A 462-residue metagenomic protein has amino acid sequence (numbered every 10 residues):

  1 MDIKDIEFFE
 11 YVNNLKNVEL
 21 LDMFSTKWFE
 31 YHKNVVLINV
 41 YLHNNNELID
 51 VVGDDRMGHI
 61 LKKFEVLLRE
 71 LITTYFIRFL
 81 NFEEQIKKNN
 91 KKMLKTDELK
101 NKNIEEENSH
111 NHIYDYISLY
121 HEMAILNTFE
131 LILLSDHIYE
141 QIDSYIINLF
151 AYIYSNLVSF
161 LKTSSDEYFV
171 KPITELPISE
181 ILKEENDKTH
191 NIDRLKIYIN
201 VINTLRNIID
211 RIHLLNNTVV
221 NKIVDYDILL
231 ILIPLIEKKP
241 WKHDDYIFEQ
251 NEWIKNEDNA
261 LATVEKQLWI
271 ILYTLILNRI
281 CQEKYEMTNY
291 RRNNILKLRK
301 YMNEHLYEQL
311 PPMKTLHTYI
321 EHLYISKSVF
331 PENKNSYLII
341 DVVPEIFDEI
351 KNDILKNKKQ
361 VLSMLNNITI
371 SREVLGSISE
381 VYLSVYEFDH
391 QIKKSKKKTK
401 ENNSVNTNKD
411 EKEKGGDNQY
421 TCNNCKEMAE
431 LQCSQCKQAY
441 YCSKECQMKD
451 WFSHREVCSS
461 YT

Functional and structural regions predicted by a protein language model:
M1-T288, L296: Long, leucine/valine-rich, helix-dominated scaffolding and oligomerization segments
D227, I236, K426-A429, K437-Y440 (+1 more regions): Residues that form ligand- and interface-recognition hot spots within folded domains
R291-K398: Extended, low-complexity, charged intrinsically disordered regions
Q391-K394, K398-V405, E411-S434: Small Cys/His zinc-coordinating "RING-like" fingers
K394, K400-E401, K409, Q432-V457: Cys/His-coordinated zinc-finger cores
Y461-T462: Extended non-globular C-terminal regions
